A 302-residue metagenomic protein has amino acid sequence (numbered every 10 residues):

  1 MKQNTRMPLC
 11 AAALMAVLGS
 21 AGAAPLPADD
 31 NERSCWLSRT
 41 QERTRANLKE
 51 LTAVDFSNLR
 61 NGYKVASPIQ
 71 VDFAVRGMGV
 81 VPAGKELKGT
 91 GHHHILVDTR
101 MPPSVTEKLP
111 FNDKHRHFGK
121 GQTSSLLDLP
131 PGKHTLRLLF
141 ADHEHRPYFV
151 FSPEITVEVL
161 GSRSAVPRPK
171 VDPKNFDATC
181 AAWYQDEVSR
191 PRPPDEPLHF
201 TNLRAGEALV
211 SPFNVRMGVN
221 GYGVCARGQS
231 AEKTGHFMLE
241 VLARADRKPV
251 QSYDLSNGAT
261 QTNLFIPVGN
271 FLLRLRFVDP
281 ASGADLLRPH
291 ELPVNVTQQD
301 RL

Functional and structural regions predicted by a protein language model:
K2-C10: Bacterial N-terminal signal peptides that target proteins for export
Q3, A28-D30, S57, V97 (+2 more regions): Intrinsic-disorder/low-complexity regions
C10-G19: Bacterial N-terminal signal peptides
A21-A28: Boundary at the C-terminal end of the N-terminal hydrophobic targeting segment
D30-A66, L160-V210, R301: Short, compositionally biased P/S/T/A/G/V-rich stretches that sit at domain boundaries
E42-N47, Q70-D72, R76, E86-S164 (+4 more regions): Long, low-complexity serine/threonine/glycine- and acidic-rich segments characteristic of extracellular
P82: Beta-strand acidic-aromatic groove motif in beta-rich domains, primarily in extracellular
